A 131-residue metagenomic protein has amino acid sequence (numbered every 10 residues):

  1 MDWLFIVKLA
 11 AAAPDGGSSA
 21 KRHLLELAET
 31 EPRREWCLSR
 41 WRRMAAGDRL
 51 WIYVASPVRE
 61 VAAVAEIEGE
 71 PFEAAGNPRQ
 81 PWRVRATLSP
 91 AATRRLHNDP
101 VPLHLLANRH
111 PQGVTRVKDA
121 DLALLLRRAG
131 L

Functional and structural regions predicted by a protein language model:
M1-A46, V117-L124, R128-L131: Compositionally biased, charged N-terminal/linker segments
A46-D48, A63: Short beta-strand or tight-loop elements that sit immediately N-terminal to catalytic metal-binding acidic residues
V54-R59: Short, charged beta-turn/beta-strand-edge "cap" motif at the junction between a beta-strand and an adjacent loop
E60-L131: Aromatic- and Lys/Arg-enriched surface recognition patch
